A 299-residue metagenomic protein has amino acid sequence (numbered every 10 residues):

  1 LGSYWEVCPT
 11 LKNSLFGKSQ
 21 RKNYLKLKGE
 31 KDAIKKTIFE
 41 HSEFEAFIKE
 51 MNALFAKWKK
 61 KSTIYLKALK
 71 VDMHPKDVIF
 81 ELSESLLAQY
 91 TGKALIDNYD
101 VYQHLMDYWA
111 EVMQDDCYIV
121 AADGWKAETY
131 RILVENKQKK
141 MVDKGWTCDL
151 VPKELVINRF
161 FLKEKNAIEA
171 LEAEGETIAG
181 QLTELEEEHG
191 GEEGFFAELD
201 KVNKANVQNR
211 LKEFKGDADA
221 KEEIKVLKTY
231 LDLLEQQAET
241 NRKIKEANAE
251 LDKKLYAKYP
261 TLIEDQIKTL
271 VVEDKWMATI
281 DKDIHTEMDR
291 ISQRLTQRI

Functional and structural regions predicted by a protein language model:
L1-I299: Accessory (non-catalytic) regions of SAM-dependent nucleic-acid methyltransferases and partner specificity/recognition
